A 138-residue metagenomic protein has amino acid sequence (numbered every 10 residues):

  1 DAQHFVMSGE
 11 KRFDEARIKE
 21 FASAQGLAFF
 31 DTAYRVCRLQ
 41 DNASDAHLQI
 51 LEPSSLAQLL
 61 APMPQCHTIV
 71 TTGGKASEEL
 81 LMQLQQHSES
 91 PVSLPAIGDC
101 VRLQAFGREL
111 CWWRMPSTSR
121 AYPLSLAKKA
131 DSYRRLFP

Functional and structural regions predicted by a protein language model:
D1-L48: Short, surface-exposed acidic-centric catalytic microdomains
A2-R12, S77-S88: Short charge-dense sequence patches
Y34, A76, S119: Short, glycine/serine-rich, charged loops/turns that create anion-binding and catalytic segments at active sites
Q40-A57, M82-P138: C-terminal capping/extension of enzyme domains
Q58-P62: A generic secondary-structure signal
T71-S77: Short, well-ordered beta-to-alpha junction loops that form the rim of enzyme active sites and present histidine/acidic
